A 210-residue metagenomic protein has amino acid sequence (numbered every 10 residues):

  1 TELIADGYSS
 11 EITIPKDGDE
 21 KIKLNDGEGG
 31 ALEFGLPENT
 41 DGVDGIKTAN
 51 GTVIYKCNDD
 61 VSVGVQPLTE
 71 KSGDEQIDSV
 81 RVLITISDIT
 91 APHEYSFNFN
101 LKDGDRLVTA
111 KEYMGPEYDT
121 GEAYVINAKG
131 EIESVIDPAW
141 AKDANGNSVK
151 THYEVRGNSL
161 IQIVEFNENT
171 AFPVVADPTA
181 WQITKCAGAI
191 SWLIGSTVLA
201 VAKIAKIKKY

Functional and structural regions predicted by a protein language model:
T1-W181: Charged substrate-recognition surface patches at the periphery of nucleic-acid/ligand-binding domains
T179-Y210: Hydrophobic, gly/ala-rich membrane-insertion helices/peptides used by toxins and envelope proteins
